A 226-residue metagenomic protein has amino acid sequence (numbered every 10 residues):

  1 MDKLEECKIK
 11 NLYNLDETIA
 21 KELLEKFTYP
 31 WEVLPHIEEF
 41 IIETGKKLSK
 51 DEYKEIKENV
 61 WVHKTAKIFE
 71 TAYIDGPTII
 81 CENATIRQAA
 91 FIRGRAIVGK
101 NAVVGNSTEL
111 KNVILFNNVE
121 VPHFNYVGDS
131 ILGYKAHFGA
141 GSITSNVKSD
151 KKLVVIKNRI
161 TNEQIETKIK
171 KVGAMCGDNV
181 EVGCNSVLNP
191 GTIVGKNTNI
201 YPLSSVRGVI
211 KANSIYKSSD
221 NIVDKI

Functional and structural regions predicted by a protein language model:
M1-N59, K64, N197, L203 (+1 more regions): Terminal amphipathic alpha-helical/low-complexity segments used for targeting or macromolecular assembly
A20-E22, L115-N117, P122-I226: Glycine-rich hexapeptide-repeat left-handed beta-helix
Y29, A84, V113, A136: Conserved hydrophobic/aromatic pocket- or pore-lining residues that grip, position, or stack substrates in active sites
V62-K64, I68-S107: Glycine-rich active-site/cofactor-binding loop and its immediate structural neighborhood
